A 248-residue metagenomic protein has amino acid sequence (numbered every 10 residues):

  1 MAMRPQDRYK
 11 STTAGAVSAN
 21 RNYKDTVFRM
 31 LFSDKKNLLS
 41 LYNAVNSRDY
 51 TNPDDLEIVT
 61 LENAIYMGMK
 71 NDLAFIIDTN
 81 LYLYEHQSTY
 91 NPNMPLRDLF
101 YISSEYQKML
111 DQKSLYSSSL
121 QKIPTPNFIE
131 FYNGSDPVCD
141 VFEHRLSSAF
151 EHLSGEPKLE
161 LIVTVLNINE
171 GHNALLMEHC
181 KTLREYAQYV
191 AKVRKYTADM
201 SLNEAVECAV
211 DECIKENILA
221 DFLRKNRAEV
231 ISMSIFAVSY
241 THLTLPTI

Functional and structural regions predicted by a protein language model:
M1-Y240: Elongated, amphipathic alpha-helical interaction scaffolds
T241-T247: Conserved small/polar residues in nucleotide/adenosyl-binding loops
